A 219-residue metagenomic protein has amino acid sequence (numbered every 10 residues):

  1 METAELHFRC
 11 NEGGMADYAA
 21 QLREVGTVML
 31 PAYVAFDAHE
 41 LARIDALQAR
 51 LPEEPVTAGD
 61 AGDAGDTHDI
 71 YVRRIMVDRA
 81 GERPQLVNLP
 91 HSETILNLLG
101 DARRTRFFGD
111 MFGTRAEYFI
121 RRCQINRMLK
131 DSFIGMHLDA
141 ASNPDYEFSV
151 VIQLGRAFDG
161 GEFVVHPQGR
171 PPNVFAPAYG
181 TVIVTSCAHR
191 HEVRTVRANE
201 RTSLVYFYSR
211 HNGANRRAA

Functional and structural regions predicted by a protein language model:
E2-D110: Non-heme Fe(II)/2-oxoglutarate
L22, P90, I120, N143-Y146 (+3 more regions): A generic fold-level signal
N97, D110-E117, A140-P144: Short, conserved, surface-exposed binding loops centered on an aromatic residue
T114-C123, D159: A short coil-to-beta-strand element that immediately follows conserved catalytic motifs
R122, E147-S149, S203: Broad gene-expression machinery/nucleic-acid interaction feature
N126-S142: Conserved short histidine dyad/triad with adjacent acidic residue
A141, G155-A219: Catalytic core of Fe(II)/2-oxoglutarate
F148-R156: Acidic, metal-ligating active-site segments
